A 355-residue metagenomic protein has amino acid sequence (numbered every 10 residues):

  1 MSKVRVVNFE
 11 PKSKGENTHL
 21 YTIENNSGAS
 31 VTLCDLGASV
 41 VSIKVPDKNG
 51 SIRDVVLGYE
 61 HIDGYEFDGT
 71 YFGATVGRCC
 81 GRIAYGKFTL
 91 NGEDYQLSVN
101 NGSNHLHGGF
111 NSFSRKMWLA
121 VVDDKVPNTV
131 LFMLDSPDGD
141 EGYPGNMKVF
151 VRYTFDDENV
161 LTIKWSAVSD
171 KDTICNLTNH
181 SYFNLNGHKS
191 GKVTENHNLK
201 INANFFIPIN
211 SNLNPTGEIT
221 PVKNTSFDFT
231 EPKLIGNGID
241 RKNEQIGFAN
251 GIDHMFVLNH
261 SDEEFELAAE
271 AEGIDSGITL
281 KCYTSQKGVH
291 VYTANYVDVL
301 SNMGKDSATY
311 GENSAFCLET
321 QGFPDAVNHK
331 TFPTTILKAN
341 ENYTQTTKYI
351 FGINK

Functional and structural regions predicted by a protein language model:
S2-K355: An exposed, glycine/acidic-rich loop-and-rim segment of catalytic or binding clefts
